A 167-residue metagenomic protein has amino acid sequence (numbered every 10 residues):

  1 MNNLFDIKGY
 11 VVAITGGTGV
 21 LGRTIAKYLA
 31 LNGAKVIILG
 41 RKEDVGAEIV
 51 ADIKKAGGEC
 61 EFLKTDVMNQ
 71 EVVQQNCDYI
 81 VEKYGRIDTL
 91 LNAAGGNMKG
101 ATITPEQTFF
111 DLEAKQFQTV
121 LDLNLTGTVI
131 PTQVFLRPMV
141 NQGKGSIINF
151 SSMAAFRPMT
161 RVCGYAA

Functional and structural regions predicted by a protein language model:
M1-A13, K83: Flexible N-terminal pre-Rossmann segment of NAD(P)-dependent oxidoreductases
T18-G19, K42: Conserved glycine-rich cofactor-binding loop
A34-E48: Conserved glycine-rich Rossmann-like NAD(P)H-binding loop of the short-chain dehydrogenase/reductase
E43, K64-N76, A114: The beta1-alpha1 cofactor-binding region of Rossmann-like NAD(H)/NADP(H)-dependent oxidoreductases
A101-F109, E113-Q118: Substrate-binding pocket helix/loop in short-chain dehydrogenase/reductase
T132-Q133: A short, exposed helix-loop element centered on a Lys and neighboring polar residues
S152: Residue(s) in the substrate-gating loop at a strand-loop-helix junction that position the organic substrate next
